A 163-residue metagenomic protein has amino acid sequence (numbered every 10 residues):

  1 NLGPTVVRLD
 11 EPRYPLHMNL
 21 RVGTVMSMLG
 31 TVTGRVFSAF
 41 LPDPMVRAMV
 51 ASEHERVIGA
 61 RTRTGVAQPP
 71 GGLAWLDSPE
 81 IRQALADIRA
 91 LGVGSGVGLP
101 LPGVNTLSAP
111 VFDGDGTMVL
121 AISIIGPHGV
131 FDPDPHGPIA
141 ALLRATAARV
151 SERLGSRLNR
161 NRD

Functional and structural regions predicted by a protein language model:
N1-E11, P44-A48, P138-D163: Intrinsically disordered, low-complexity terminal regulatory regions
V7-P12, F40, I124-P127: Generic beta-structure capping elements
P12-P100: Short, solvent-exposed recognition segments
M28-T31, F40-L41, T62, V119-L120 (+2 more regions): Short, intrinsically disordered/low-complexity patches at protein termini and at juxtamembrane boundaries
E53, F131-D132, N159: Sparse recognition of residues in long alpha-helices and their boundaries
R56, L107, R162: Short Asp/Glu-rich motifs
L73-A147: Extended hydrophobic
